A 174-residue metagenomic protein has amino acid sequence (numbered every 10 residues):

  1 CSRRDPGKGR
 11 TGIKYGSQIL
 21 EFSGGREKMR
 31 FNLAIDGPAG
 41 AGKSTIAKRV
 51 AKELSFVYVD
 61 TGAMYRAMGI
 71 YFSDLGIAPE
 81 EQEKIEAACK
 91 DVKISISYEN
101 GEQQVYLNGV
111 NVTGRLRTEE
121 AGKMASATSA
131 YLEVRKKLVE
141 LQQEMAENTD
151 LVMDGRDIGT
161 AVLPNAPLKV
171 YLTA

Functional and structural regions predicted by a protein language model:
M29-N32: Pre-Walker A (Motif I) flank of P-loop NTPase domains
I35: Hydrophobic anchor at the beta1->P-loop junction of P-loop NTPases
P38: P-loop (Walker A) phosphate-binding loop of NTP-binding proteins
A41: ATP-binding Walker
S44: Walker A/P-loop
A63-D150, V162: ATP-dependent small-molecule kinase phosphotransfer cores that center on conserved nucleotide phosphate-binding segments
P164-A174: Conserved phosphate-donor/acceptor-positioning beta-strand/loop module used by diverse small-molecule
